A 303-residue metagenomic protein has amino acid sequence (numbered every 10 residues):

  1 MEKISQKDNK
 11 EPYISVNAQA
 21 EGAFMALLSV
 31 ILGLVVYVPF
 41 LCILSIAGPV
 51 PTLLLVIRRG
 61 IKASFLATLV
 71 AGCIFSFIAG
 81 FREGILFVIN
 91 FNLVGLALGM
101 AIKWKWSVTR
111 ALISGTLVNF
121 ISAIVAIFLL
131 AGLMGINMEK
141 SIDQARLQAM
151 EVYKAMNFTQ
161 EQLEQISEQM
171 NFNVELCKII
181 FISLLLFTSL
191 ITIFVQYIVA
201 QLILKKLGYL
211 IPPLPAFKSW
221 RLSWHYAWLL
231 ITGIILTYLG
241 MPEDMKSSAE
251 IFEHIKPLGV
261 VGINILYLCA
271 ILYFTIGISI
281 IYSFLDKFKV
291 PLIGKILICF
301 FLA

Functional and structural regions predicted by a protein language model:
M1-D8, P12-S15, A23, I251-A303: Long, positively charged, glycine-interspersed low-complexity recognition regions
E2-V70, K289: Hydrophobic transmembrane alpha-helices
A20-E21, M25, F87-A131: Short helix-perturbing small/polar motifs within transmembrane alpha-helices
L34-C42, G72-M100: Interfacial aromatic-anchored transmembrane helix boundaries in multi-pass membrane proteins
L66-I74, L112-N119, L292-L302: Central hydrophobic cores of alpha-helical transmembrane segments in multi-pass integral membrane proteins
I127-K178: Membrane-interface interhelical loops and short interface/amphipathic helices in multi-pass inner-membrane
M156-F217: Hydrophobic, aromatic-enriched interface-forming segments
L207-L272: Small-residue-rich helix-loop
